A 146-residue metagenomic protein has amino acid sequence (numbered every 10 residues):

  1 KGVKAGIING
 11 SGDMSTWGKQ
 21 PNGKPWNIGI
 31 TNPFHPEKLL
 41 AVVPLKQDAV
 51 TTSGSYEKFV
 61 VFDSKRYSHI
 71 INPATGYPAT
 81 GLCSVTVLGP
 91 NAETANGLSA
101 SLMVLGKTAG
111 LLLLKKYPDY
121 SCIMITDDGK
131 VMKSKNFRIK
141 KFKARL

Functional and structural regions predicted by a protein language model:
K1-L146: Mature catalytic core of soluble alpha/beta enzymes
